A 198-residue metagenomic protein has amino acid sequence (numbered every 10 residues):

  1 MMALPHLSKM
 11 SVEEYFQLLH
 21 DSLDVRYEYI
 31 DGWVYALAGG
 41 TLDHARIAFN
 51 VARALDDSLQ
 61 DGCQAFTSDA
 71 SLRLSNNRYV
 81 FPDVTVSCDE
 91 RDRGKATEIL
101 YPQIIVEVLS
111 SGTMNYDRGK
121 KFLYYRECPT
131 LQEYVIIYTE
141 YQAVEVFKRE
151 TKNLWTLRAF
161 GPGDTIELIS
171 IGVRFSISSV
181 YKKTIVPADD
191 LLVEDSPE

Functional and structural regions predicted by a protein language model:
M1-E198: Gly/Pro/Ser/Thr-rich low-complexity, intrinsically disordered segments predominantly at protein N-termini
